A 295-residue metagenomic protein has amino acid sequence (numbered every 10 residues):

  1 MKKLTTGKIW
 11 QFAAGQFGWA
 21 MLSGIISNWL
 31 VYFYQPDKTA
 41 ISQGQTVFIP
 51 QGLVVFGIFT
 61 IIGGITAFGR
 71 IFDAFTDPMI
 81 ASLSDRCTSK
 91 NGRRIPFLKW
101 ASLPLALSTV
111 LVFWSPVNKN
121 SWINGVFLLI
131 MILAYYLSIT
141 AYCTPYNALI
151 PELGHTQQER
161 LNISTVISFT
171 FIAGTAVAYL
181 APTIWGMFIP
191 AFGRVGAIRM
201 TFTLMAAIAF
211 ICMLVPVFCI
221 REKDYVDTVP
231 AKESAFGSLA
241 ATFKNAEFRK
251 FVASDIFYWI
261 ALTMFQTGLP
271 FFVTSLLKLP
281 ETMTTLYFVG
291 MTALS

Functional and structural regions predicted by a protein language model:
M1-S295: Membrane-embedded alpha-helical bundles of multi-pass transporters/translocases, especially carrier/permease families
